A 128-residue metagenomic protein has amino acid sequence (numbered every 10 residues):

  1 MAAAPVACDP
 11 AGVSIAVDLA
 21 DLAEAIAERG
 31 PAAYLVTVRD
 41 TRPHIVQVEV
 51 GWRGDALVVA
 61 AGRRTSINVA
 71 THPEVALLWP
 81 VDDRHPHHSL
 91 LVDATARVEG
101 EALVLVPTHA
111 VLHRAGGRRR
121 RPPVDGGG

Functional and structural regions predicted by a protein language model:
M1-E28, R119, V124: Extreme N-terminal tail/first-helix region
P10-V13, R53-L57, S66: A short N-terminal beta->alpha junction/helix N-cap motif
A20-E24, L35-R39, D82-R84: Intrinsically disordered, low-complexity segments enriched in polar/charged residues with Gly/Pro, especially when
I26, T41, V50, N68 (+1 more regions): Sterically constrained small-residue positions within well-ordered secondary structures of folded domains
E28-A61: Short beta-strand segments
G62-R120: Short, structured beta-strand-loop surface elements
G127-G128: An acidic, glycine-rich, mixed-charge low-complexity segment common to nucleic-acid enzymes
